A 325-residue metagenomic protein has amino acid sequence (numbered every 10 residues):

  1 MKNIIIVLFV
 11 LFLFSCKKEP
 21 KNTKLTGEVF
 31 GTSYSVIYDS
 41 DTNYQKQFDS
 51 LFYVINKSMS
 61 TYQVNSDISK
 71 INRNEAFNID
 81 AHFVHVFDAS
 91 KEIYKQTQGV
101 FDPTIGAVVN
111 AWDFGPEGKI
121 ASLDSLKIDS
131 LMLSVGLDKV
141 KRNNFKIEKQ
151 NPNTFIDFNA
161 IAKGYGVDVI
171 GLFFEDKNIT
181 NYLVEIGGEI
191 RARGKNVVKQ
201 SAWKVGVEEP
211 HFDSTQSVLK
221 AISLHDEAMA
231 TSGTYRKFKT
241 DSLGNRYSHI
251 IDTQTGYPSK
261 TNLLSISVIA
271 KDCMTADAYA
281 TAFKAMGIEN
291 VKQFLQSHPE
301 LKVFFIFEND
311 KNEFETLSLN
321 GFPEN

Functional and structural regions predicted by a protein language model:
M1-K24: Bacterial Sec-dependent N-terminal signal peptides
C16-N325: Mature catalytic core of soluble alpha/beta enzymes
